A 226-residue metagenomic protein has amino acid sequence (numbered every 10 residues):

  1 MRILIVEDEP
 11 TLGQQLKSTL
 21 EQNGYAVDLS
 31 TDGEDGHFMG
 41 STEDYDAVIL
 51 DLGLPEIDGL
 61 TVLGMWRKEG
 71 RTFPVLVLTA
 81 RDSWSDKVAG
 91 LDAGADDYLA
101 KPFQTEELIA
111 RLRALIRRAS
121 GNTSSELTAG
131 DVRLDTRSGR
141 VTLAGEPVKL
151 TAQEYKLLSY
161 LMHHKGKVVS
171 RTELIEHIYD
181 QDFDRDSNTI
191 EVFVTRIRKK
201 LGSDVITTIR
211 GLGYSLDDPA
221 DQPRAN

Functional and structural regions predicted by a protein language model:
M1-N122: N-terminal/domain-start alpha-helical segments
L12, T128, T208: Conserved beta-strand immediately N-terminal to the Walker
G53-G59, M65, P74, K87 (+7 more regions): Residue-level recognition of specific faces of alpha-helices
S85, L127, L143: Flexible, glycine/small-residue catalytic loop immediately N-terminal to the helix bearing the conserved Tyr-Lys
A119-S138: CheY-like receiver
S138-V205, R210-L212, D218: Positively charged, aromatic-enriched patches within helix-turn-helix-type DNA-binding elements, predominantly
Q222-N226: C-terminal end segment of the histidine kinase catalytic
